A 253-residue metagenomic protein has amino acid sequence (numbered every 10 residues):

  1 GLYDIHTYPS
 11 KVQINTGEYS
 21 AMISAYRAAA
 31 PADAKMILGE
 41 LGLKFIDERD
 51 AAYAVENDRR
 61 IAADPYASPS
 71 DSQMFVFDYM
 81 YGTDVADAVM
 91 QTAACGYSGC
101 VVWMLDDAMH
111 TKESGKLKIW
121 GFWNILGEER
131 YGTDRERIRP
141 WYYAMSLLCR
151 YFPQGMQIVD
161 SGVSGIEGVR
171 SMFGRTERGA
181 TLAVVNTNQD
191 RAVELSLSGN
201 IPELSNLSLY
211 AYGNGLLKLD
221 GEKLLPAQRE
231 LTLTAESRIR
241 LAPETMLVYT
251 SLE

Functional and structural regions predicted by a protein language model:
G1-G17, G39-L41: Aromatic- and acid-rich polysaccharide-binding/catalytic face of secreted or lumenal carbohydrate-active enzymes
L2-D4, K35-E40, S98-W103, A183-V184: Structural recognition of the beta-strand scaffold that forms the well-ordered cores of secreted hydrolase catalytic
P9-I14, L43-E48, D107-E113, Q189-A192 (+1 more regions): Flexible loop/turn segments at secondary-structure boundaries
A32-D47, T176: Active-site region of glycoside hydrolase catalytic domains
L43-F152, M156-V169: Aromatic/acidic polysaccharide-binding cleft in carbohydrate-active enzymes
S164-P202, Y212-N214, E244-T250: Carbohydrate-binding surface patches
S196-E230: C-terminal accessory region downstream of the catalytic core in glycan-modifying enzymes
L225-E253: C-terminal beta-strand-rich structural cap/linker in extracellular carbohydrate-active enzymes
